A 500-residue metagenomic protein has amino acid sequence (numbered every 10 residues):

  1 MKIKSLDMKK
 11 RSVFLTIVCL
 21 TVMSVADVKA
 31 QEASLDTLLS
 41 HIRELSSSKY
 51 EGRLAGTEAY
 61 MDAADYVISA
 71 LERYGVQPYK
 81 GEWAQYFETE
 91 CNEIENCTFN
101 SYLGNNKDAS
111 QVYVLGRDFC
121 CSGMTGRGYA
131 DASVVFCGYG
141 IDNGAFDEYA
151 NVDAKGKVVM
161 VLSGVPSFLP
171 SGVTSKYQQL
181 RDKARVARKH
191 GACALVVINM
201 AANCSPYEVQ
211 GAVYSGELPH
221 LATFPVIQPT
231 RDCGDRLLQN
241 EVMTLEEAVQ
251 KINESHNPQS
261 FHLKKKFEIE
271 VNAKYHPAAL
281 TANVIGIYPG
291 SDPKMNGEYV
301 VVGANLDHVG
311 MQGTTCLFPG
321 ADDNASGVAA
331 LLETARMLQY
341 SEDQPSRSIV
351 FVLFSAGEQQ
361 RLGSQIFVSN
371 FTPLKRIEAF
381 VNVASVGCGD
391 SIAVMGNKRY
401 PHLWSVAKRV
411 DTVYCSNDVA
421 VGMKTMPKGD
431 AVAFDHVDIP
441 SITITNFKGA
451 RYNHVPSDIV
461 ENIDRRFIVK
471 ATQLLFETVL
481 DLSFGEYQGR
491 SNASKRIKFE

Functional and structural regions predicted by a protein language model:
E32-E58, Y74, P78-W83, Y207-V209 (+3 more regions): N-terminal capping segment at the start of a domain
L35-G81, C91, T230, L245-H256 (+1 more regions): N-terminal helical capping/dimerization or prosegment-like subdomains of hydrolases acting on amide or phosphate bonds
E51-V158, S163-P166: Noncatalytic luminal/extracellular "stalk/propeptide" segments of secretory-pathway proteins
Y113-P225, P289, C316-F318, R336 (+1 more regions): Extracellular/luminal Protease-associated
V114, F224-T244, F354-Y452: Metal-dependent peptidase/peptidase-like ectodomains
D118-N151, H220-G320, R336, Y340-D343: Soluble metallo-hydrolase cores and metallopeptidase-like ectodomains found primarily in the secretory/periplasmic
E333-L362, K375: Short helix-loop-beta-strand segments that form the rim/entrance of peptidase-like active sites
R336, Y340, R451-E500: His/Asp/Glu-rich mid-to-C-terminal helical/loop segments that flank catalytic regions of hydrolases
